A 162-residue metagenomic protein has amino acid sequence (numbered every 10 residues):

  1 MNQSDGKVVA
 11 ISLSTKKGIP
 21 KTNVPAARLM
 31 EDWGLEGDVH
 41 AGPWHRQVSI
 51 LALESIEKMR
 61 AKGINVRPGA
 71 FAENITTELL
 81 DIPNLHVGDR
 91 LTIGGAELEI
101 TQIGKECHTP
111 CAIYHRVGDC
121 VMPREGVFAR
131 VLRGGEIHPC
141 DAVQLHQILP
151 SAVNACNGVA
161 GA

Functional and structural regions predicted by a protein language model:
M1-A162: Metal-cofactor-dependent catalytic cores
